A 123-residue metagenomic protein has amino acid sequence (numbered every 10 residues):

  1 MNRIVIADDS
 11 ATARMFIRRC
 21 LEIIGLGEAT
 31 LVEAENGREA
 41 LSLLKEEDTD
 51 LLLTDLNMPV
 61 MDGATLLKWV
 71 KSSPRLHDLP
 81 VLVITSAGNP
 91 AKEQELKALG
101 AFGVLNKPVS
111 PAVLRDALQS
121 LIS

Functional and structural regions predicted by a protein language model:
A11-V32, L99: Two-component/phosphorelay signaling modules centered on CheY-like receiver
E33-L51, K68: Acidic, metal-coordinating helix/loop segments flanking the phosphotransfer/catalytic sites of two-component signaling
D55, T85: Active-site residues of response regulator receiver
M58: Receiver (REC) domain active-site loop signature in two-component systems and cognate sites in sensor histidine kinases
V109-L118: C-terminal output helix
